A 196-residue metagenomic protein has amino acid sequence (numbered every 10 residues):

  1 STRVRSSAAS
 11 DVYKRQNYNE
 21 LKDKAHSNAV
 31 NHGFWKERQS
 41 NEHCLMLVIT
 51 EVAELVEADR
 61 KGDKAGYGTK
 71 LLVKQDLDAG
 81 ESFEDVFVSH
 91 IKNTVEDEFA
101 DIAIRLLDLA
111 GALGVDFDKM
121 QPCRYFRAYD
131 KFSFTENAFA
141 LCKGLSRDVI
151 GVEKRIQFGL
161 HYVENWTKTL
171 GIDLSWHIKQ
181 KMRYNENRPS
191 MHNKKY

Functional and structural regions predicted by a protein language model:
S1-Y13: Single conserved hydrophobic/aromatic residue that forms the stacking wall/gate of nucleotide- or nucleobase-binding
S10, K14-Y196: Flexible "arm" and connector segments at domain edges
